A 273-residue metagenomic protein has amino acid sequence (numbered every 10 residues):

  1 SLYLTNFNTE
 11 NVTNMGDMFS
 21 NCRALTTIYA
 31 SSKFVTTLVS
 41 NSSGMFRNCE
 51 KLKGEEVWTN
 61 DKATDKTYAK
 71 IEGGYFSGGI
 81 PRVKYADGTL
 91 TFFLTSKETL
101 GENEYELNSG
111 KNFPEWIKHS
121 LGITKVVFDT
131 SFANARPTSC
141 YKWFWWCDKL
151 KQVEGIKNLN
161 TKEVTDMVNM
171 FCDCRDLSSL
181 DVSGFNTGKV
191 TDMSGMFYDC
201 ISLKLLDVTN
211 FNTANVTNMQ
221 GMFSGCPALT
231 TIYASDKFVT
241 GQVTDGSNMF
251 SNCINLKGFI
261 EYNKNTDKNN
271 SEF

Functional and structural regions predicted by a protein language model:
S1-T13, R23-V39, E50-K66, G122-A135 (+5 more regions): Structural signature of tandem-repeat unit edges
T5-N8, M18, M45, W143 (+7 more regions): C-terminal per-repeat helix/turn "cap" of leucine-rich repeat
M15, S42, C140, M167 (+3 more regions): Hydrophobic face of beta-strands forming the core of extended beta-sheets/solenoids, especially the left-handed
S20, V57-N158, T165-C172, S194-Y198 (+2 more regions): Surface-exposed repetitive/solenoidal architectures
S43-M45, G54, N112-K118, M222 (+2 more regions): Small/polar residue-rich beta-strand/coil "junction" motifs that cap repeat-based extracellular fibers
G44-C49, K66, N248-S251: Long, ordered, amphipathic alpha-helical scaffolds
